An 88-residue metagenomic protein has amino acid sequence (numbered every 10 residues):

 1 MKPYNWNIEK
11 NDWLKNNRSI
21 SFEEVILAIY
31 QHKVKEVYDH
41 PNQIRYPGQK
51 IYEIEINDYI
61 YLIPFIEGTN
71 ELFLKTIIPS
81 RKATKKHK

Functional and structural regions predicted by a protein language model:
M1-K88: Ribonuclease/tRNase effector modules and their secretory precursors
